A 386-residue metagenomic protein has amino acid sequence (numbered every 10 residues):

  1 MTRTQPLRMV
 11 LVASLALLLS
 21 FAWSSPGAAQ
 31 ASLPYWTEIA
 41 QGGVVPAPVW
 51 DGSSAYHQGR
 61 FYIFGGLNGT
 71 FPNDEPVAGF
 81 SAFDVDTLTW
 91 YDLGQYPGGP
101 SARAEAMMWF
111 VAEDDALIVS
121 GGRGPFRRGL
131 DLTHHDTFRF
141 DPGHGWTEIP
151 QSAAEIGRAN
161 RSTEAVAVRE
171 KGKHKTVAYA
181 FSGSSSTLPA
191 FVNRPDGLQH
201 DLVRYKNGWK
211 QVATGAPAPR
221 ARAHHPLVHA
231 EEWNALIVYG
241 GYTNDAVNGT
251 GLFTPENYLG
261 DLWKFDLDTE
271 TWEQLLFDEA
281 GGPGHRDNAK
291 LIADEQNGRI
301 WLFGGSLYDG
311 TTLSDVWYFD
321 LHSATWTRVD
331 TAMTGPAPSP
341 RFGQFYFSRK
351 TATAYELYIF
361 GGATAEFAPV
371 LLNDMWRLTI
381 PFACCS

Functional and structural regions predicted by a protein language model:
M1-T2, Q30: Initiator methionine at the very start of the polypeptide chain
T2-L11: Bacterial N-terminal signal peptides that target proteins for export
V12-A22: Bacterial N-terminal signal peptides
A16, P26-A29: Cleavable N-terminal signal peptides
A29-S386: Kelch-like beta-propeller repeat domains
